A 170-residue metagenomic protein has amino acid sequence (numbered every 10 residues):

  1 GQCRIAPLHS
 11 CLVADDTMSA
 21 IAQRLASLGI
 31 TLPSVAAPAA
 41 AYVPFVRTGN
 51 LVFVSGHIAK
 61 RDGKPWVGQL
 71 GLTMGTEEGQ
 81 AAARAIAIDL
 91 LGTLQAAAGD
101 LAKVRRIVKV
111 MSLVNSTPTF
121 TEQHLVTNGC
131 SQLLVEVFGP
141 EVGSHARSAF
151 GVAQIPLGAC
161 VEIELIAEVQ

Functional and structural regions predicted by a protein language model:
T17-Q170: Short, polar/acidic, helix-capping and beta-turn segments at strand->helix junctions that line the mouths
